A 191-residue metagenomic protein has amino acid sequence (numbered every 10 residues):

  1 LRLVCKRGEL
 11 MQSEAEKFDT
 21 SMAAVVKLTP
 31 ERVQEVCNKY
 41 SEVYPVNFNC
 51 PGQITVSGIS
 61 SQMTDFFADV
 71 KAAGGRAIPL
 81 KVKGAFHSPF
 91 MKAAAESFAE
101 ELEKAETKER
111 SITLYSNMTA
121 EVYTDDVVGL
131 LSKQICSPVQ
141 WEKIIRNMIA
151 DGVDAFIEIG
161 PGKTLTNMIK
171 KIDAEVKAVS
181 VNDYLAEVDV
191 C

Functional and structural regions predicted by a protein language model:
L1-P138: Alpha/beta catalytic cores of group-transfer enzymes, especially the acyltransferase/condensing modules of polyketide
E103-C191: Acyltransferase/transacylase module recognition
